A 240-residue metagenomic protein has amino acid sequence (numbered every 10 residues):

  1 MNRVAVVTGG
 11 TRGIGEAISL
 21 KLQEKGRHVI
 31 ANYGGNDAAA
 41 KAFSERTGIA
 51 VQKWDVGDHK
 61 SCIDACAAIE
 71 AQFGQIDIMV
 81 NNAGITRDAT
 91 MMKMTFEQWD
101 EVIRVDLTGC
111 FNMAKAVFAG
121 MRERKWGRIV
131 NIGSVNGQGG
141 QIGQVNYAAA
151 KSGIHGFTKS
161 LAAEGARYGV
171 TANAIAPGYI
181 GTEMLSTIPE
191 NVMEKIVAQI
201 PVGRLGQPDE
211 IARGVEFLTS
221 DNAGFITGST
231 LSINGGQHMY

Functional and structural regions predicted by a protein language model:
T11-R12: Conserved glycine-rich cofactor-binding loop
K25-K41: Conserved glycine-rich Rossmann-like NAD(P)H-binding loop of the short-chain dehydrogenase/reductase
T90-M91, T95-I103, I129, L185 (+1 more regions): Substrate-binding pocket helix/loop in short-chain dehydrogenase/reductase
A114, A150, T158: Active-site helix of classical SDR
A119, A163-E164, G224: Alpha-helical segment proximal to the catalytic Tyr-Lys
S134: Residue(s) in the substrate-gating loop at a strand-loop-helix junction that position the organic substrate next
A166, T171, I226-G228, N234: Short, small/polar-rich loop/turn modules that mediate ligand/substrate recognition or access, typified
